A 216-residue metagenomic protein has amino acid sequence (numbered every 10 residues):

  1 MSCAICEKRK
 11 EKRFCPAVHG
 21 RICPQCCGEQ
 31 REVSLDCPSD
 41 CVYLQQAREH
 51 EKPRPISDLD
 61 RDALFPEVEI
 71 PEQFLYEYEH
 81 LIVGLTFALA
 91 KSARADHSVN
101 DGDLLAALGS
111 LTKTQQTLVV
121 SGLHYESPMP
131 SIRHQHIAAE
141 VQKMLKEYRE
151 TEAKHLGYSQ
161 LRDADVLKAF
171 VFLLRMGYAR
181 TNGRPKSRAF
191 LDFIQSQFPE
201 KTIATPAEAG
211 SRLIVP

Functional and structural regions predicted by a protein language model:
M1-D58: N-terminal cysteine/histidine-rich coordination modules
D36, D40-P216: Long, charged interaction segments in nuclear RNA/chromatin-associated proteins
